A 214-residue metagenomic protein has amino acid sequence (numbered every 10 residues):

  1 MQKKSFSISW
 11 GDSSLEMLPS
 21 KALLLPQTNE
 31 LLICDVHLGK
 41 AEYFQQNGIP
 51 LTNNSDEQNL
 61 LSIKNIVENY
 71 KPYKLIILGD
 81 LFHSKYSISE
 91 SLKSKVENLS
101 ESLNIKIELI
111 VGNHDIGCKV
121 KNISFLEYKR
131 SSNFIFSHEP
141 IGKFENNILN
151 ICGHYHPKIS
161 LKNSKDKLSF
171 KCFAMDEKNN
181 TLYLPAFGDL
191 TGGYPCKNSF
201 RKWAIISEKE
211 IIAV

Functional and structural regions predicted by a protein language model:
M1-L78, H83-V214: Extended recognition/assembly regions associated with phosphoester-bond processing machinery
